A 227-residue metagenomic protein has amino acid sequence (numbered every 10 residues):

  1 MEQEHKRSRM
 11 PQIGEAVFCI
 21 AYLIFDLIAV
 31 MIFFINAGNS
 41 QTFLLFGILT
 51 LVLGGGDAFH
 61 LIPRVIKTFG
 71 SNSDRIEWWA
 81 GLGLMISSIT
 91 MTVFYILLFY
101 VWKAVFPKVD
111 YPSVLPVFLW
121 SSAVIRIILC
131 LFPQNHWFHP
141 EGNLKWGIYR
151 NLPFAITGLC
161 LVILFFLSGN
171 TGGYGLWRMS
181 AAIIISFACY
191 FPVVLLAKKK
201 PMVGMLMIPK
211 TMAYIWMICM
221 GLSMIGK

Functional and structural regions predicted by a protein language model:
R7-G38, V162: First transmembrane helix
F25-I35, L97-V101, I127-H136, L152-W177 (+2 more regions): Alpha-helical transmembrane segments in multipass membrane proteins, preferentially the mid-helix core
V30-F34, G55-P116, I127-N135, G221: Internal transmembrane alpha-helix with an interfacial aromatic "cap," most often the third helix
G38-L51, I76-W79, D110-L119, G172-A181 (+1 more regions): Membrane-interfacial loop-to-transmembrane alpha-helix junctions, especially the N-terminal start
I48-I66, V124-I125, A181-V194: Hydrophobic alpha-helical transmembrane segments of multi-pass membrane proteins
L115-S122, H139-G158, T171-S180: A loop-to-helix transmembrane entry motif
A197-M212: Interfacial loop-to-transmembrane junctions
C219-K227: Juxtamembrane boundary at the C-terminal end of a transmembrane helix
